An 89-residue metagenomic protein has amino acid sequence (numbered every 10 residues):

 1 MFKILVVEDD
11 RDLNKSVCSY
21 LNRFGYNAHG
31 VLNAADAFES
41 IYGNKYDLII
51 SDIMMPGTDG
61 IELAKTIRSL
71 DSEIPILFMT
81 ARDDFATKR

Functional and structural regions predicted by a protein language model:
L5, G30-L48, S69: Acidic, metal-coordinating helix/loop segments flanking the phosphotransfer/catalytic sites of two-component signaling
E8: Conserved acidic carboxylate
R11-H29: Two-component/phosphorelay signaling modules centered on CheY-like receiver
N33, D59-E62: Acidic catalytic/metal-coordinating carboxylates
E39, I61-S72: Short amphipathic alpha-helix used as the core "switch/output" element in two-component signaling
D52, T80: Active-site residues of response regulator receiver
M55: Receiver (REC) domain active-site loop signature in two-component systems and cognate sites in sensor histidine kinases
E62, D83-R89: Alpha4 helix (beta4-alpha4-beta5 surface) of REC/receiver domains from two-component response regulators
